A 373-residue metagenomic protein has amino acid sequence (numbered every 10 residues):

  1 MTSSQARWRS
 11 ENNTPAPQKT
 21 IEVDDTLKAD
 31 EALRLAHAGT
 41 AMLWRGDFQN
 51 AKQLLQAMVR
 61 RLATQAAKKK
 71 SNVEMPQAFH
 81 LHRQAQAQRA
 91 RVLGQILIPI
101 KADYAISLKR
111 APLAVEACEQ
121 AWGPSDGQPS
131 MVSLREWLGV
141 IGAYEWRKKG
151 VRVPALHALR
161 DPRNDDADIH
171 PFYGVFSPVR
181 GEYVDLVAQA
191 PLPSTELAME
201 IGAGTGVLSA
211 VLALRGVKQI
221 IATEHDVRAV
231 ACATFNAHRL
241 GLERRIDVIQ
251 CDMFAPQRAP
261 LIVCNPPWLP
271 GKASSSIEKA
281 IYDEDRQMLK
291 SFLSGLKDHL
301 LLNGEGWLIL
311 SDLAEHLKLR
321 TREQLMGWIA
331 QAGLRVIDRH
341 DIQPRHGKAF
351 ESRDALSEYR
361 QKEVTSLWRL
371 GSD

Functional and structural regions predicted by a protein language model:
M1-P154: N-terminal auxiliary segments of SAM/dcSAM-dependent transferases
L113-A213, R360-K362: SAM-dependent Rossmann-like transferase core, predominantly class I methyltransferases with a strong bias toward
R180-P266, P270, S274: Conserved SAM/SAH cofactor-binding pocket of Class I
W268-L269, R286, S311-H316: Short "lid" loop at the C-terminus of a central beta-strand within the Rossmann-like core of SAM-dependent
S276-L302: Glycine-rich S-adenosyl-L-methionine
N303-S311: Conserved beta-strand signature within the Rossmann-like core of class I S-adenosyl-L-methionine
A314-A332: Short, electropositive alpha-helical surface patch
M326-S372: Class I S-adenosyl-L-methionine
